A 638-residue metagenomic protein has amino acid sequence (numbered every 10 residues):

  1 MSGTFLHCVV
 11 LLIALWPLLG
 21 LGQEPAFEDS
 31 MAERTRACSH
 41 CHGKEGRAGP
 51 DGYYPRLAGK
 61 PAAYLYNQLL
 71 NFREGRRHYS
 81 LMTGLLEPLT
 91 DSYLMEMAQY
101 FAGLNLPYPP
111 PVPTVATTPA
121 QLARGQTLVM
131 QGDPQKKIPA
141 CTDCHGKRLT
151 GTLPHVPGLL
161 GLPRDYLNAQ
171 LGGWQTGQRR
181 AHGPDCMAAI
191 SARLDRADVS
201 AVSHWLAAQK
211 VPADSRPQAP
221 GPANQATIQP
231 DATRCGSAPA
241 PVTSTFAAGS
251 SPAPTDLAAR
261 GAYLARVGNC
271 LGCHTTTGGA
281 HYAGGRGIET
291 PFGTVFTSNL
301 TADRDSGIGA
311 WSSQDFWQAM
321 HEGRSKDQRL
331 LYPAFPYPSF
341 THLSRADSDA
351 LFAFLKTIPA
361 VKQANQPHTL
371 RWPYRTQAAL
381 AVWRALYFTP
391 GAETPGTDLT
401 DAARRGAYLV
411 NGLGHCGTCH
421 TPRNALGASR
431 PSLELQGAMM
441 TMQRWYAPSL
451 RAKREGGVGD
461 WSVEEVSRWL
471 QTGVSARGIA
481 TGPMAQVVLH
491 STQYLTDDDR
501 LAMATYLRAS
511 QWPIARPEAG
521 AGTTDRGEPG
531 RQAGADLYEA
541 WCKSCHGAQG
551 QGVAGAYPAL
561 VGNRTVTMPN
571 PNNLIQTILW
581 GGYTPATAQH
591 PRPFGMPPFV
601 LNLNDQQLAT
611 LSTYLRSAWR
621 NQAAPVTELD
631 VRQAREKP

Functional and structural regions predicted by a protein language model:
H7-P17: Bacterial N-terminal signal peptides
L18-G22: Sec/Tat signal peptide C-region and signal peptidase I cleavage site
Q23-T35, K44-R47, S80-T150, G172-L257 (+8 more regions): Flexible coil segments in periplasmic/lumen-exposed cytochrome c-class electron-transfer proteins
E28-G59, Y64, Q68-N71, H78 (+1 more regions): N-terminal Sec/ER secretory leader and immediately downstream segment of secreted/extracellular precursors
D51, V295-A302, W445-L450: Acidic/histidine-rich, surface-exposed loop or edge segments in extracytoplasmic proteins
G59-A62, Q68, G161-P163, Q170 (+1 more regions): Extracellular/lumenal glycan-associated surfaces
V463, V561-Q606: Extended, polar beta-sheet/loop recognition surfaces of beta-rich domains that mediate binding to diverse ligands
A533-Q576: C-terminal structural cap/anchor segments
